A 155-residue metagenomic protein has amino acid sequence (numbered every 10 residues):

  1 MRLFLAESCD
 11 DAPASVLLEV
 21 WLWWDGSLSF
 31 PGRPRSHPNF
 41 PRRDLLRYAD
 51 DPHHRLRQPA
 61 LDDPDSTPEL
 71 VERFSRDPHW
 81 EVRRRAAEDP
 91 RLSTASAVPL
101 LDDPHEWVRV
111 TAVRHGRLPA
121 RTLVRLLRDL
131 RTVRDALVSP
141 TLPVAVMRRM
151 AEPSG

Functional and structural regions predicted by a protein language model:
M1-G155: Alpha-helical scaffold segments
